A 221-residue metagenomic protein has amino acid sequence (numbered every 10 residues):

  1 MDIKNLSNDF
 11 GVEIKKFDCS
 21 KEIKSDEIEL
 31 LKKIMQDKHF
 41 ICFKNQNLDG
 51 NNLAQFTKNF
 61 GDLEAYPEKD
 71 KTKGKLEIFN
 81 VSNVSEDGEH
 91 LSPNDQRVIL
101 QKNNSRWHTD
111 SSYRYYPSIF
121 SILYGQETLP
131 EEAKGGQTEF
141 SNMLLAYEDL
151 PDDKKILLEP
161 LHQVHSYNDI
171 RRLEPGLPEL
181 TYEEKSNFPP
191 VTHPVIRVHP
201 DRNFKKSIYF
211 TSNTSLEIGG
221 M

Functional and structural regions predicted by a protein language model:
M1-M221: Non-heme Fe(II) oxygenase catalytic core, chiefly the N-lobe of the double-stranded beta-helix
